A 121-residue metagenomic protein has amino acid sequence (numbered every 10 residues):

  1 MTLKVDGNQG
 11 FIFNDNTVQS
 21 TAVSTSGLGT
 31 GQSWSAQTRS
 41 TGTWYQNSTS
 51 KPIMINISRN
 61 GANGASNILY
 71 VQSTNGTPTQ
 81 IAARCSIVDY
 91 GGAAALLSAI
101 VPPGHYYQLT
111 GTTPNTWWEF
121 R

Functional and structural regions predicted by a protein language model:
T2-T41: Glycine-rich, low-complexity segments
I12, W44-Q46, I100: Generic structural detector for well-ordered beta-strands
T17, G61-N63, T113: Acidic glycine-/aspartate-rich tracts in secreted/extracellular proteins
G27-S73, Q108: Beta-rich globular "head" domains
N63-A93: Terminal beta-strand-rich extracellular "head" domains that mediate receptor/glycan or other ligand binding
A93-I100: Exposed aromatic-hydrophobic patches
I100-T112: Noncatalytic modules at the cell exterior or secretory-pathway interfaces, chiefly beta-strand-rich lectin/adhesion
T113-R121: Edge beta-strands of jelly-roll/beta-sandwich modules across compartments, strongly enriched in secreted/luminal
